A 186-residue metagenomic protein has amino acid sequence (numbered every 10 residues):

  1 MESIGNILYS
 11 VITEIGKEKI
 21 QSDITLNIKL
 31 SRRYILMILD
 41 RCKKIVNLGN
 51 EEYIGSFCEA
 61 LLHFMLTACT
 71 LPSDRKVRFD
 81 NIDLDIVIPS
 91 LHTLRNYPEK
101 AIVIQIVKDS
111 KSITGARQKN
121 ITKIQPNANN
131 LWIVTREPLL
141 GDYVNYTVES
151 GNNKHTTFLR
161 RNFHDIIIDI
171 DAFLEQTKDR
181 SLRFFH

Functional and structural regions predicted by a protein language model:
M1-A60: Interdomain/boundary linker segments immediately adjacent to catalytic/signaling cores
N27-K29, N50, N81-L84, I88 (+1 more regions): Short, structured coil/loop segments at alpha-helix boundaries
I45-V46, S56-L61, D74-R78, I102-Q105: N-terminal start-of-chain detector that recognizes signal peptides and the immediate post-cleavage beginning
E52, H63-D85: A short acidic/basic microdomain associated with nuclease active sites
L66, L84-K119: Conserved catalytic cores of phosphodiester-cleaving nucleases, focusing on short active-site segments
A68, P98, Q125-A128: Short, well-ordered coil/turn elements that cap or connect secondary structure elements
I106-H186: Charged, structured surface patches that assemble and position nucleic-acid processing machinery
